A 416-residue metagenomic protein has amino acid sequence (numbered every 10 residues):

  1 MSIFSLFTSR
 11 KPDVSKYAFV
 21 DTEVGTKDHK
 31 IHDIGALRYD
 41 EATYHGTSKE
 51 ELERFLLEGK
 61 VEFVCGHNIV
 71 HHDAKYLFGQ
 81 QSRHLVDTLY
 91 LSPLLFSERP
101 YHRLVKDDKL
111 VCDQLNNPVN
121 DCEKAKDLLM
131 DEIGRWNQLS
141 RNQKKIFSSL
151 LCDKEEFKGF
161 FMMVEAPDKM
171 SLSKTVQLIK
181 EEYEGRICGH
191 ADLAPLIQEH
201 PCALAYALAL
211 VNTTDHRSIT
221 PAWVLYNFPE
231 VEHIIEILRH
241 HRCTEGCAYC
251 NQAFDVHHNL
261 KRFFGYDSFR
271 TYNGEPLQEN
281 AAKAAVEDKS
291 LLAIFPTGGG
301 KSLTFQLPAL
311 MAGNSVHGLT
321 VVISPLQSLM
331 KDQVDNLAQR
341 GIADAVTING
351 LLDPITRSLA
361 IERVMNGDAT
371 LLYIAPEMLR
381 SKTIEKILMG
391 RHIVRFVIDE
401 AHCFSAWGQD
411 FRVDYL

Functional and structural regions predicted by a protein language model:
M1-S15, D87: N-terminal accessory regions of nucleic-acid-interacting proteins
D28, R38-W136: Conserved DEDDh/DEDDy metal-dependent 3′-5′ exonuclease domain
L104-Q198, A203-L208: Acidic, Mg2+-coordinating catalytic module of metal-dependent nucleases/exonucleases that use a two-metal-ion mechanism
Q198-F254: Interdomain "pre-motor" coupling segment immediately N-terminal to P-loop NTPase/helicase cores
E245-P296: Conserved pre-motif I regulatory segment
E287-A293, G318-T320, D368-T370: Pre-Walker A (Motif I) flank of P-loop NTPase domains
I294-G299, T304-A345, N349: Conserved SF1/SF2 helicase motif Ia
L310, D335, L352-R395, C403-Q409: Conserved helix/coil segment N-terminal to the catalytic DExD/H
